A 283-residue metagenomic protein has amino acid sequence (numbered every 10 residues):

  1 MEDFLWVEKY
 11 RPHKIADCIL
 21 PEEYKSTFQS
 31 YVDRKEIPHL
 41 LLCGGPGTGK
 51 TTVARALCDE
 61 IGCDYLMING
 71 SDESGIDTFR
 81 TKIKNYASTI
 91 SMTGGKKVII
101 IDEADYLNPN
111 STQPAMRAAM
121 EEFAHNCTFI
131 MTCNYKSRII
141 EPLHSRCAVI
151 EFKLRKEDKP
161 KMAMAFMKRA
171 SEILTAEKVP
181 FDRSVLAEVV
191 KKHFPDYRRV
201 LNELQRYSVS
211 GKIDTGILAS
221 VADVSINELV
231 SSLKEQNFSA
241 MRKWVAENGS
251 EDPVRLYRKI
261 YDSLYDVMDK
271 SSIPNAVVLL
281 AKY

Functional and structural regions predicted by a protein language model:
M1-K156, Q205: P-loop/Walker A NTP-binding region and its immediately flanking N-terminal helices in P-loop NTPase folds
E22, M164-Y283: AAA+ P-loop NTPase domains with strong preference for DNA replication initiators and clamp-loader complexes
D72, F79, K159, A163-F166 (+1 more regions): Short amphipathic alpha-helix in the helical subdomain of ABC transporter nucleotide-binding domains
P142-A176: The catalytic "switch" region of P-loop NTPases
